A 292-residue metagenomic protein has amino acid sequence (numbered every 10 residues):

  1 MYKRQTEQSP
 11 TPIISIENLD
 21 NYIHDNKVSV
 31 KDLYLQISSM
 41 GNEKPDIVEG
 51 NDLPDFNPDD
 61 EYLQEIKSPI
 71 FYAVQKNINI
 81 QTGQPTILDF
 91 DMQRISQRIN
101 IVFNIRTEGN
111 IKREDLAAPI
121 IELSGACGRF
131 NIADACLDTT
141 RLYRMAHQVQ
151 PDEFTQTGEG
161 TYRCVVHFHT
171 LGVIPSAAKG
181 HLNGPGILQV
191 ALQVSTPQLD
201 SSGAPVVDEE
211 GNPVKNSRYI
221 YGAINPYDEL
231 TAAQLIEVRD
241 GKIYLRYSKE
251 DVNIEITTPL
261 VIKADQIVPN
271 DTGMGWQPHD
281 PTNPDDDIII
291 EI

Functional and structural regions predicted by a protein language model:
K3-I95: Short, low-hydrophobicity acidic/polar segments
K3-L19, I111-I236: Tryptophan-paired
I80, D91, I111, G180-L182 (+1 more regions): Generic marker of residues within folded, mature protein domains
Q81-P85, T157-E159, A233, T257: Solvent-exposed, conformationally flexible loop/turn segments
G83, G160, D200-A204, D208-N212 (+4 more regions): Intrinsic-disorder/low-complexity loop/linker signature
P85-I87, R98-N100, T161-R163: Intrinsic-disorder/low-complexity, polar/charged segments enriched in Ser/Thr/Lys/Arg/Asp/Glu/Gln
M92-T107: A short, Gly/Thr-enriched small/hydrophobic beta-strand-prone motif that recurs across taxa
K215, Y221, P226-I292: Extended, compositionally biased alpha-helical segments that mediate assembly or anchoring
